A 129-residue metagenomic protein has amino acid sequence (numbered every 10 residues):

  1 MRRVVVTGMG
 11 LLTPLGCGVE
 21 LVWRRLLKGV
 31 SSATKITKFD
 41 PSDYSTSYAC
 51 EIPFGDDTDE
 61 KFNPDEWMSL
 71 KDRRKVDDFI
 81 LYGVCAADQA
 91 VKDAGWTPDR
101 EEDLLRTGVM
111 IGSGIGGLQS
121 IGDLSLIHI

Functional and structural regions predicted by a protein language model:
M1-I127: Conserved "HGTGT" condensation-loop signature of ketosynthase/thiolase-family condensing enzymes that catalyze
